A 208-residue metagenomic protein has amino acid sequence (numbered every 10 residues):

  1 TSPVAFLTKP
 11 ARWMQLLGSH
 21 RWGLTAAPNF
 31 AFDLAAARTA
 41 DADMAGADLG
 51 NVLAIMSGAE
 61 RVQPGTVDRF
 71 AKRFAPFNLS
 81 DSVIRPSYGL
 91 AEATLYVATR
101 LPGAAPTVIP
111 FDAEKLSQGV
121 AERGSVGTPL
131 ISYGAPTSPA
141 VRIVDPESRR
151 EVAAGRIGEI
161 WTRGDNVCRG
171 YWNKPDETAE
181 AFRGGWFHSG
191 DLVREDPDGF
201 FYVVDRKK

Functional and structural regions predicted by a protein language model:
T1, A27, G58, R163: Small/polar loops that bind or transfer phosphate-bearing groups
T1-L17: ATP-dependent adenylate-forming carboxylate-activation enzymes
P10-A11, N29-F30, E60, D165: Alpha-helix N-cap/helix-start capping motif
P10-A11, P64-D68, W172-P175, F200: Conserved strand-to-helix beginnings and helix N-cap segments that scaffold or border functional pockets
L17, W22-A26, R38-T128, A140 (+1 more regions): Gly/Ser/Thr-rich phosphate-binding loop
I131-G155, E159-K208: Conserved ATP-binding/catalytic segment of the ANL
